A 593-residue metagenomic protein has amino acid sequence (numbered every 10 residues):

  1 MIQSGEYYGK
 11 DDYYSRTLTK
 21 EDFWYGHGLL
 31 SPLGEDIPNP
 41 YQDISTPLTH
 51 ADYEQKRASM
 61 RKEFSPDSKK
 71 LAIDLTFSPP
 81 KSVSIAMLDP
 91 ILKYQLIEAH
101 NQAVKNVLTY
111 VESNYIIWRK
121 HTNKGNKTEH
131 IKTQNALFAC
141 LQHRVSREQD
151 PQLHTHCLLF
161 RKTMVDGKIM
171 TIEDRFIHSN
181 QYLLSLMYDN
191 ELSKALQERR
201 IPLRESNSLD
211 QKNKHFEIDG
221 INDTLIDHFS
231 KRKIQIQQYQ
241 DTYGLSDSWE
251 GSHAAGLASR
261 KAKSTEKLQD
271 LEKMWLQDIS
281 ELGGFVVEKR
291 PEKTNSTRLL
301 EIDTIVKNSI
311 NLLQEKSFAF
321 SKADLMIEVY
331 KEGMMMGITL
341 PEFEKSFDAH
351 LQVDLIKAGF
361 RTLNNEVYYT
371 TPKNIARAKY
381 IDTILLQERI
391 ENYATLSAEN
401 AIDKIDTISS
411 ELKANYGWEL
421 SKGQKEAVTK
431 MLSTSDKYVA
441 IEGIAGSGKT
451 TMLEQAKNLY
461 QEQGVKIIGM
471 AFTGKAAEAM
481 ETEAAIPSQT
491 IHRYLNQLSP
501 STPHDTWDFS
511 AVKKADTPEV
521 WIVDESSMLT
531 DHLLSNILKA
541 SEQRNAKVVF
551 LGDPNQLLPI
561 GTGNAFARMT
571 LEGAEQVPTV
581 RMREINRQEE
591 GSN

Functional and structural regions predicted by a protein language model:
M1-N593: Conserved ATP-binding/catalytic motifs of P-loop helicase motor domains
